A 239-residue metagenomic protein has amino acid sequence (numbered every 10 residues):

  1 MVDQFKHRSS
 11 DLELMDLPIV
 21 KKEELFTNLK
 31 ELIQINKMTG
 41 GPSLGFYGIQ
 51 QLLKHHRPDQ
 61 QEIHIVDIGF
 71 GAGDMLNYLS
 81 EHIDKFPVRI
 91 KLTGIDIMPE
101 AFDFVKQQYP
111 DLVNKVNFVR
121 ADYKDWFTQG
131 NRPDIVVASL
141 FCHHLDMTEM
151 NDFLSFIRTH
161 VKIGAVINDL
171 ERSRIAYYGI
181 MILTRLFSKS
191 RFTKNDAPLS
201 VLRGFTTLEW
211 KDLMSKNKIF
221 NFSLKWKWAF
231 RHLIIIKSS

Functional and structural regions predicted by a protein language model:
M1-E31: N-terminal, positively charged/glycine-rich alpha-helical extensions of SAM-dependent methyltransferases
K22-H56: Class I SAM-dependent methyltransferase Rossmann-like catalytic core, especially the SAM/SAH-binding loop
V66, A72-D125: Class I SAM-dependent methyltransferase SAM/SAH-binding core
V137: A conserved beta-strand element that flanks and buttresses the S-adenosyl-L-methionine
L145-F156: A short, conserved alpha-helix within the catalytic core of class I
V161-L170: Conserved beta-strand signature within the Rossmann-like core of class I S-adenosyl-L-methionine
L170-M214, S223: C-terminal alpha-helical "lid/dimerization" subdomain adjacent to the S-adenosyl-L-methionine
F220-A229: Conserved S-adenosyl-L-methionine
